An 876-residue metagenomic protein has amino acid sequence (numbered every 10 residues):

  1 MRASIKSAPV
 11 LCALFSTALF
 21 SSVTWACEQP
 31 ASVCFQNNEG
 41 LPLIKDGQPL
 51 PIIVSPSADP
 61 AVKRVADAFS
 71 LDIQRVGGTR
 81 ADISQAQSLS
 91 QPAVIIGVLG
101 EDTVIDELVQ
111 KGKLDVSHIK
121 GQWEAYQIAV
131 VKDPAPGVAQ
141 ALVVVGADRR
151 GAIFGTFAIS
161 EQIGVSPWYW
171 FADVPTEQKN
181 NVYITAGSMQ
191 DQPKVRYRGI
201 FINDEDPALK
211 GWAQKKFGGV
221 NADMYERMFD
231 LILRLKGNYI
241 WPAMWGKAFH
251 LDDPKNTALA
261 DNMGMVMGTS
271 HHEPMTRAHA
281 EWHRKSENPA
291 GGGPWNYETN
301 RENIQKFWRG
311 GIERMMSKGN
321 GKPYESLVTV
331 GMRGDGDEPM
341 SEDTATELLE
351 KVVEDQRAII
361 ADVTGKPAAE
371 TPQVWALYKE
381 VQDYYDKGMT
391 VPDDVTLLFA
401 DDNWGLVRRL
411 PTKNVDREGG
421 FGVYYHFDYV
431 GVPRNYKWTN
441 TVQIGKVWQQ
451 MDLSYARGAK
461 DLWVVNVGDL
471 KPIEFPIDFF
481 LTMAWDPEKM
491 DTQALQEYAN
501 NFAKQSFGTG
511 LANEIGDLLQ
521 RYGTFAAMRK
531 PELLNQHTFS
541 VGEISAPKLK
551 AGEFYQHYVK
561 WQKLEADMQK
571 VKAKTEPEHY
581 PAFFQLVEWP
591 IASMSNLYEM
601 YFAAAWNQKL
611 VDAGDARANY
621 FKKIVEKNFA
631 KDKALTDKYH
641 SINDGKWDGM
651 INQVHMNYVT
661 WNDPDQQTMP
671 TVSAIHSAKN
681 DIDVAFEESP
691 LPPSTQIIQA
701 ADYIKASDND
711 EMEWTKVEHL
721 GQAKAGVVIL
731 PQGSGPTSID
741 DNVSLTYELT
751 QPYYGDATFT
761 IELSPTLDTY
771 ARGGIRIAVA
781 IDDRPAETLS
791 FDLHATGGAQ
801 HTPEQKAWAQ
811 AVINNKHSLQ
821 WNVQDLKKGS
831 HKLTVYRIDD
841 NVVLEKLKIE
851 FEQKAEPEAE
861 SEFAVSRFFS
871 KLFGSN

Functional and structural regions predicted by a protein language model:
L11-S21: Bacterial N-terminal signal peptides
C27-Q192, Y753: Contiguous, structured surface segment used for ligand recognition
W168-G218, D223-A243, G419-G422, S694-I697: An acidic-aromatic substrate-binding cleft motif
P175-Y183, L251-P254, L259-N262, P294-E418 (+3 more regions): Gly/Pro-rich turn-and-neighbor structural signature
T176-K179, A499-H655, V743-L745: C-terminal non-catalytic alpha-helical accessory regions
R198-A208, K215-V220, L231-R234, D261-M263 (+4 more regions): Aromatic- and acidic-residue-enriched carbohydrate-binding clefts of CAZyme catalytic domains
L233, N238-W241, K247, F399-G405 (+1 more regions): Structured mid-domain segments that build the active-site/substrate or prosthetic-cofactor binding neighborhood
D663-N876: Extracytoplasmic
